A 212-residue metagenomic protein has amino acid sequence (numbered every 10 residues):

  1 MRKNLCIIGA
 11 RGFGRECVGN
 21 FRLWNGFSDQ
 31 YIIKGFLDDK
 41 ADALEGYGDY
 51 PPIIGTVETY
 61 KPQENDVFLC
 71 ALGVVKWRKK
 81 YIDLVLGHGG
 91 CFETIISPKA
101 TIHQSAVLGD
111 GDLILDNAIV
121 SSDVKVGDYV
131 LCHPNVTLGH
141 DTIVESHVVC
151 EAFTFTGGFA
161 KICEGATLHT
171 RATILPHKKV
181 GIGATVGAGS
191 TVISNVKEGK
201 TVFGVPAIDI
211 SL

Functional and structural regions predicted by a protein language model:
M1-I7, P134, S146: Glycine/serine-rich loop-strand microenvironments at binding/catalytic pocket rims
R2-F21: Glycine-rich adenosine-cofactor-binding loop
N4-L5, I32-K34, N65-L69, I182: Short active-site oxyanion
I7-I8, L37, A71, L175: Short hydrophobic segments within beta-strands
F21-N25, V85: Active-site catalytic pocket residues across diverse enzymes, especially alpha/beta-hydrolases
W24-E45: NAD(P)-binding Rossmann-fold cofactor-contacting core
A41-T101: Phosphate-bearing ligand-interacting subdomains that bind or position ATP/ADP/UDP/GDP/NAD(P) or nucleotide-linked
T94-I210: Structural signal for interior beta-strand "rungs" in well-ordered beta-sheet cores of soluble enzyme domains
